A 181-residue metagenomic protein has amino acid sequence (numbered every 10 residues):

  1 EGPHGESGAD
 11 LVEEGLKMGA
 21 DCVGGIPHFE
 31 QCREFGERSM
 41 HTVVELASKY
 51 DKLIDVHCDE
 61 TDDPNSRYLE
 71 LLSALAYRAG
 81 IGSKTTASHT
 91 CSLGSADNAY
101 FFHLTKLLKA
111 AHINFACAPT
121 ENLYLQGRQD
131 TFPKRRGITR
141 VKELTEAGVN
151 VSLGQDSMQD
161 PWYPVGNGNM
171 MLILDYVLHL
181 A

Functional and structural regions predicted by a protein language model:
E1-E14, Q155, A181: Short intrinsically disordered, low-complexity coil segments enriched in acidic
G2-G8, M18-R136: Active-site core of metal-dependent hydrolases
L11, V43, M170-I173: Generic hydrophobic secondary-structure packing signal
E14, E45-L46, L107, E143-A147: Alpha-helical scaffold elements within enzyme catalytic domains, especially in hydrolases
L53, A74-T85, A118-L125, R135-A181: His/Asp/Glu-enriched, well-ordered alpha-helical/loop segment that forms or immediately abuts the divalent-metal
